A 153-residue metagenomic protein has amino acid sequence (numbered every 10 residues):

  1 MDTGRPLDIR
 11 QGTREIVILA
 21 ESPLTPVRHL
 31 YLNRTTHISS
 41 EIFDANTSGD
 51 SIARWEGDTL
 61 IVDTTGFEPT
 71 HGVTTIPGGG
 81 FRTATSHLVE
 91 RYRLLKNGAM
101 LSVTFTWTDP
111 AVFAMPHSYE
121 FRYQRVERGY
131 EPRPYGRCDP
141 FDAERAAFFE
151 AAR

Functional and structural regions predicted by a protein language model:
M1-R153: PEST-like low-complexity, intrinsically disordered acidic/proline/serine-rich tracts that flank trafficking/processing
